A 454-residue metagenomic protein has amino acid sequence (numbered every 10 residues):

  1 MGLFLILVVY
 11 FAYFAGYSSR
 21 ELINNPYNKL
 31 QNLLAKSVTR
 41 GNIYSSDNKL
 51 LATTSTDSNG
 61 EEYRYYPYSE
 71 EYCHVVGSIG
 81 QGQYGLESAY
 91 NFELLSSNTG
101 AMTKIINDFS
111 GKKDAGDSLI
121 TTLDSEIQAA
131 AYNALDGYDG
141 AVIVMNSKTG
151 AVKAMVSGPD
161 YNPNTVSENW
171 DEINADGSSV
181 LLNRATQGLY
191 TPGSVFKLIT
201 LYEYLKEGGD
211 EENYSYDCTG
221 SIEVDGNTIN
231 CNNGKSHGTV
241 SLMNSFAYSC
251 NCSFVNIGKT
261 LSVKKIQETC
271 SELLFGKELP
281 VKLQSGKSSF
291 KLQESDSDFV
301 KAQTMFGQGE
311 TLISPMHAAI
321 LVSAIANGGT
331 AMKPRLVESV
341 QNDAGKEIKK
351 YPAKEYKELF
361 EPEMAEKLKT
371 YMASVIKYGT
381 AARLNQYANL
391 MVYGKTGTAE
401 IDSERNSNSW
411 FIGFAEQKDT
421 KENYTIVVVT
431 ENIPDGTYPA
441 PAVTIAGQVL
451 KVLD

Functional and structural regions predicted by a protein language model:
M1-W170, V180, L189, Y214 (+4 more regions): Periplasmic/cell-envelope proteins involved in peptidoglycan metabolism and beta-lactam response
D47, K148-S194, I199-T430, Y438: Beta-lactam-recognizing serine transpeptidase/beta-lactamase-like catalytic domain environment
